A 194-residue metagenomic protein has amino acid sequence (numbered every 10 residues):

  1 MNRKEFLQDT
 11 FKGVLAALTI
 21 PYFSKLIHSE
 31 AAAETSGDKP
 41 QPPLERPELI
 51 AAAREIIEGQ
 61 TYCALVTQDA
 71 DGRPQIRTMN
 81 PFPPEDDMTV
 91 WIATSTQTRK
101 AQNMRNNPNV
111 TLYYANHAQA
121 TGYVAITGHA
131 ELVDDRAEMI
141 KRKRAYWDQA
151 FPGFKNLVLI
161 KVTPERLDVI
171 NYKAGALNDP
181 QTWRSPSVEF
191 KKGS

Functional and structural regions predicted by a protein language model:
M1, Y22-P43: C-terminal segment of N-terminal export signals and the immediately downstream linker at the start of the mature
L7-I27: N-terminal export signals
E34-C63: Extreme N-terminal tail/first-helix region
E34-E45, Y123-S194: Charged, gly/pro-rich active-site loop segments
E55-A70, V110-Y114: A short, Trp-centered hydrophobic/proline-enriched beta-strand micro-motif
M79-F82, G128: Hydrophobic/aromatic beta-strand elements that line small-molecule binding cavities or substrate pockets in beta-rich
F82-Q119: A short mixed-secondary-structure module that forms the rim of ligand-binding clefts
